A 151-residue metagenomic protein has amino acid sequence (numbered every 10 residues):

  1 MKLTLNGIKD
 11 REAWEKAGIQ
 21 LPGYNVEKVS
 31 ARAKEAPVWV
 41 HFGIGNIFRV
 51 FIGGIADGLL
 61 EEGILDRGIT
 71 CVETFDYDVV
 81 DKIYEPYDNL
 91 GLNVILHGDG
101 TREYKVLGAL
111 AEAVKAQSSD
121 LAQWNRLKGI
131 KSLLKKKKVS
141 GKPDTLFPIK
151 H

Functional and structural regions predicted by a protein language model:
M1-H151: Non-transmembrane, aqueous-exposed alpha-helical and coiled segments at domain scale
